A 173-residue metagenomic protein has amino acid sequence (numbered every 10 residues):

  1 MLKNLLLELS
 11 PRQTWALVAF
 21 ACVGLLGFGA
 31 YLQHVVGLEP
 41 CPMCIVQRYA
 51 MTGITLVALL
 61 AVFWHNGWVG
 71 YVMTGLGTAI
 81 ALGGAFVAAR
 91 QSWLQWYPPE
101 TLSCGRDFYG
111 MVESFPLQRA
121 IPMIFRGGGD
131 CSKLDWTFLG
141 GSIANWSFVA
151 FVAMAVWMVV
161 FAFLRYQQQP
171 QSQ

Functional and structural regions predicted by a protein language model:
M1-L9: Short, Lys/Arg-rich, polar N-terminal cytosolic tail immediately upstream of the first transmembrane signal-anchor
E8-F20, W64-V87, V156: Interfacial segments of alpha-helical transmembrane regions
C22-G29, I54-A61, A81-Q91, F151-F161: Helical transmembrane-bundle signal
F28-Q33, G83-P98, E113, L117: C-terminal TM-helix exit segments that contain a strictly Trp-centered aromatic cap at the helix terminus
L38-R48, L102-G105: Non-cytosolic membrane-interface motifs at loop->transmembrane helix junctions
M43-G53, L117-A120, L139-A153: Membrane-interface loop-to-helix entry segments
Q95-S142: Extracytosolic (periplasmic/ER-lumenal) interhelical loops and adjacent juxtamembrane/interface segments of multi-pass
R126-Q173: A hydrophobic membrane-anchoring alpha-helix module
